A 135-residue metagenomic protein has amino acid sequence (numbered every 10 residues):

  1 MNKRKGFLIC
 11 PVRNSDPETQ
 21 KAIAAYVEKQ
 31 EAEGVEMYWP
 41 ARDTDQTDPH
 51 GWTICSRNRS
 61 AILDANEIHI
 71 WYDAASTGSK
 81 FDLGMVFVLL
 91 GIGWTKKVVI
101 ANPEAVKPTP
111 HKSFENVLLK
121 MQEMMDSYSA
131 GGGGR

Functional and structural regions predicted by a protein language model:
M1-R135: Conserved catalytic or regulatory cores that recognize and/or transform ribose-phosphate-containing ligands
